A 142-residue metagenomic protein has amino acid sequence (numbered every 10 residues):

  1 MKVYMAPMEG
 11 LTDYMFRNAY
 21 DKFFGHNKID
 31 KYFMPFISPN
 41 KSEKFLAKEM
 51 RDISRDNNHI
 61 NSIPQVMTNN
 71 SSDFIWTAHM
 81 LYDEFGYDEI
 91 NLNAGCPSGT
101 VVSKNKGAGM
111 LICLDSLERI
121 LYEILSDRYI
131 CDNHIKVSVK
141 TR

Functional and structural regions predicted by a protein language model:
M1-Y4: Extreme N-terminal starter segment of soluble prokaryotic enzymes
A6-M8, T12, N69, D127 (+2 more regions): Conserved SAM/AdoMet-binding glycine-rich loop
M8-Y87: Glycine-rich, positively charged N-terminal anion/phosphate-binding segment
M34, E89-S98: Non-cysteine beta-strand/loop elements that form the S-adenosyl-L-methionine
S38, T68, C96-S98, T141: Active-site-proximal loop/turn and secondary-structure-junction residues that shape catalytic pockets, frequently
I53-N61, M110-S138: Alpha-helix-loop-beta-strand connector modules within alpha/beta enzyme cores
P64, L92, V139-K140: Buried hydrophobic side chains on well-structured beta-strands
S98-C113: Surface-exposed, active-site-proximal loop segments in enzymatic domains
